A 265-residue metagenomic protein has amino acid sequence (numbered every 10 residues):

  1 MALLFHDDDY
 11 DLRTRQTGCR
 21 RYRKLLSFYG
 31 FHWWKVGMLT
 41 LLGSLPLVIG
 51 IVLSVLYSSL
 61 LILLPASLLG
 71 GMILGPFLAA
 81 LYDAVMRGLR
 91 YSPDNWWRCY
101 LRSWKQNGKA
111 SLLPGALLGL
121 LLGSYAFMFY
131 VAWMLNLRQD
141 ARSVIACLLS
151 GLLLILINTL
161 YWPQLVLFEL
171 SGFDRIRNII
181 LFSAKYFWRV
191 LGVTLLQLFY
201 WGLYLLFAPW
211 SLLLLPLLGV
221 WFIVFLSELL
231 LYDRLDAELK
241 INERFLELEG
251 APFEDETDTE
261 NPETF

Functional and structural regions predicted by a protein language model:
M1-Y130, M134, D140-S143, C147 (+2 more regions): Helix-coil boundary and N-terminal low-complexity module in membrane systems
